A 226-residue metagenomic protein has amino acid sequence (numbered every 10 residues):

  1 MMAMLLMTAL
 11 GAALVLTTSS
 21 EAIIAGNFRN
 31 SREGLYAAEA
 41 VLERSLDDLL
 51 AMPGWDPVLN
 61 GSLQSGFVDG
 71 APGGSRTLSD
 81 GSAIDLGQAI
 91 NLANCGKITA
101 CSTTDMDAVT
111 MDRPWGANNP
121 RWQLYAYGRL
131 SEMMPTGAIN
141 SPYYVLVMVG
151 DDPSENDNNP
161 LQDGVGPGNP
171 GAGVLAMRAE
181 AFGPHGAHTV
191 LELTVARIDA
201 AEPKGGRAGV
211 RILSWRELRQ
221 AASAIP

Functional and structural regions predicted by a protein language model:
M2-A3, A9-L16, E21-E33, A40-P226: Conserved functional hotspots that engage anionic ligands or polymers and/or phospholipid headgroups
